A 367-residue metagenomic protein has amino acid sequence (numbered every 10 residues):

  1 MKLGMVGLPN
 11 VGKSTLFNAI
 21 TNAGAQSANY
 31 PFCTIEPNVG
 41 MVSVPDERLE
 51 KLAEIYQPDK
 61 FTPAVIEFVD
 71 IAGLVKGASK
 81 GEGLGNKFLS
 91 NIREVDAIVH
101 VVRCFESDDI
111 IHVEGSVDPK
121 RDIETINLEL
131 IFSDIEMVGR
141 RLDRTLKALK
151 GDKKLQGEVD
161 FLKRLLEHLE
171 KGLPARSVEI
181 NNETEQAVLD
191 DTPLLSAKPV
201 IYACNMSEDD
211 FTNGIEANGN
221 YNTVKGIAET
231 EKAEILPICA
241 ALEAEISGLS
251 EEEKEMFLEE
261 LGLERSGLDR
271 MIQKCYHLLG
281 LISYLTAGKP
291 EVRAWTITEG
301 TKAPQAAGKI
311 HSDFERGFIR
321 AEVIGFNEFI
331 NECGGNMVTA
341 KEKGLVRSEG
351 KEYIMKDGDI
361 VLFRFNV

Functional and structural regions predicted by a protein language model:
M1-I111, G139-R140, R144-T145: Conserved G1/Walker A P-loop phosphate-binding module
K2-V6, F17, R144-I354, V361 (+1 more regions): C-terminal-of-GTPase-core extension/linker across diverse P-loop GTPases
P9, I131-D134, P193: Flexible interhelical turns and helix-capping residues at alpha-helix boundaries within structured domains
N22, E54, S90, L128 (+2 more regions): Short, intrinsically disordered, mixed-charge
G24-F32, V39-M41, L49, P58 (+19 more regions): Generic secondary-structure boundary/loop-capping signal
F32, D46-L49, T62-F68, E82-V95 (+8 more regions): Amphipathic alpha-helical transducer elements in NTP-driven molecular machines
G40-P45, A72-E82, R93-L155, H168-N181 (+2 more regions): Conserved Switch II/interswitch segment of TRAFAC-class P-loop GTPases
